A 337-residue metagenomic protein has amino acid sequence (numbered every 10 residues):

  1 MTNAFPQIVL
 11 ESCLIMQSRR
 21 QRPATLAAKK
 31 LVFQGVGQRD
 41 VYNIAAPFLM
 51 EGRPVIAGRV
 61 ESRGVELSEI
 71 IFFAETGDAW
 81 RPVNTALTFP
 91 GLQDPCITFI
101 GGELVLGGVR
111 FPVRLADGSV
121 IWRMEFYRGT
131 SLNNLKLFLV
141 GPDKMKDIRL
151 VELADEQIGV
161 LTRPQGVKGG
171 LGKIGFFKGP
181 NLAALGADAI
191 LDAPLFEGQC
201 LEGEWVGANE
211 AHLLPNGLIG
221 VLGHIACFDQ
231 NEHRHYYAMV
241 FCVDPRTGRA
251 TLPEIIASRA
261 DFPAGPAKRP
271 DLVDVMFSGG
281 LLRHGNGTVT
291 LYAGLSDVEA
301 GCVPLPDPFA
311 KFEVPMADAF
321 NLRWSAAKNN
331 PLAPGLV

Functional and structural regions predicted by a protein language model:
M1-P90, F99-G203, L213-D271, G285 (+1 more regions): Beta-rich carbohydrate-recognition and catalytic domains
D94: Peripheral membrane lipid-binding modules
